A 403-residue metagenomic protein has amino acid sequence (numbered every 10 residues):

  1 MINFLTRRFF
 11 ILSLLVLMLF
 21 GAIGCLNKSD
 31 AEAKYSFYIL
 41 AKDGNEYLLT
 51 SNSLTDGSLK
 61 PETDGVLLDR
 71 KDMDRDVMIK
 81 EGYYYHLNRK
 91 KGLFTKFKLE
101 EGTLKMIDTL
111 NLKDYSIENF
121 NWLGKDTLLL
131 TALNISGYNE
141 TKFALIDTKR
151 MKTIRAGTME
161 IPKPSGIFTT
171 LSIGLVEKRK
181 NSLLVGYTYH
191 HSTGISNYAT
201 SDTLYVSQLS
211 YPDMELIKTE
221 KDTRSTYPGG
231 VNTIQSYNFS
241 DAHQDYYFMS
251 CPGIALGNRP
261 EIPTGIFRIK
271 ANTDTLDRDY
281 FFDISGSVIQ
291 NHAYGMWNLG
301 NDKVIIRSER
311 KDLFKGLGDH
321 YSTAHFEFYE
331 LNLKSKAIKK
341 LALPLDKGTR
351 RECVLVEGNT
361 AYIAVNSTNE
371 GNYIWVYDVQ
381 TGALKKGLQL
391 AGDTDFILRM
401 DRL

Functional and structural regions predicted by a protein language model:
G21-G24: C-terminal motif of bacterial Sec signal peptides marking the signal peptidase cleavage site
E32-D43, K80-R89, K125-G137, N181-H190 (+3 more regions): Short beta-strand elements that form the blades of beta-propeller/WD-repeat-like and other beta-sheet-rich scaffold
T50-K152: Post-signal peptide N-terminal segment of secreted/secretory-pathway proteins
S51, E140-M151, Y198-M214, E261-D274 (+2 more regions): Beta-propeller blade signature
L59-R70, L104-D114, K152-G166, L216-R224 (+3 more regions): Beta-propeller fold detector
D69-E81, L112-K125, S165-V176, P228-N238 (+3 more regions): Repeated scaffold domains used in trafficking and secretory/extracellular systems, primarily beta-propellers
E177-D312: Acidic, serine/threonine- and glycine-rich low-complexity intrinsically disordered segments that serve as flexible
D277-E370: Intrinsically disordered, low-complexity segments enriched in Gly and acidic/Ser/Thr residues that form flexible
